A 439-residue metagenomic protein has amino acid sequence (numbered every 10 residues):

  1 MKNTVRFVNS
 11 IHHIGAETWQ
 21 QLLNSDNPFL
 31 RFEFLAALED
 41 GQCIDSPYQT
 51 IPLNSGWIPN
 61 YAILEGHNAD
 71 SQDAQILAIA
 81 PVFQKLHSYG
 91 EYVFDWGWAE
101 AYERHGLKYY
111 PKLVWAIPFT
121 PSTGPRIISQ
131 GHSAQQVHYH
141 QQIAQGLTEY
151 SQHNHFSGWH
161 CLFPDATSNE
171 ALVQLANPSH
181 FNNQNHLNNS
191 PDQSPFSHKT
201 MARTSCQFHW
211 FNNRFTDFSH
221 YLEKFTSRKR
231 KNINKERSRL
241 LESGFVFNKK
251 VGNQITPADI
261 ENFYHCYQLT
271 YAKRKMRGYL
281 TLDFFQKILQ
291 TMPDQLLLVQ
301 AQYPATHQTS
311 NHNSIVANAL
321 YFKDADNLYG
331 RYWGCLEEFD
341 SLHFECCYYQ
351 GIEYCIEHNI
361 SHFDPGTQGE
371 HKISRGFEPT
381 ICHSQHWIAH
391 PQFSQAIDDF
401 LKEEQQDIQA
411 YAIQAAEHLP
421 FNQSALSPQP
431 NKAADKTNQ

Functional and structural regions predicted by a protein language model:
M1-Q439: N-acyltransferase acceptor-side catalytic subdomain
